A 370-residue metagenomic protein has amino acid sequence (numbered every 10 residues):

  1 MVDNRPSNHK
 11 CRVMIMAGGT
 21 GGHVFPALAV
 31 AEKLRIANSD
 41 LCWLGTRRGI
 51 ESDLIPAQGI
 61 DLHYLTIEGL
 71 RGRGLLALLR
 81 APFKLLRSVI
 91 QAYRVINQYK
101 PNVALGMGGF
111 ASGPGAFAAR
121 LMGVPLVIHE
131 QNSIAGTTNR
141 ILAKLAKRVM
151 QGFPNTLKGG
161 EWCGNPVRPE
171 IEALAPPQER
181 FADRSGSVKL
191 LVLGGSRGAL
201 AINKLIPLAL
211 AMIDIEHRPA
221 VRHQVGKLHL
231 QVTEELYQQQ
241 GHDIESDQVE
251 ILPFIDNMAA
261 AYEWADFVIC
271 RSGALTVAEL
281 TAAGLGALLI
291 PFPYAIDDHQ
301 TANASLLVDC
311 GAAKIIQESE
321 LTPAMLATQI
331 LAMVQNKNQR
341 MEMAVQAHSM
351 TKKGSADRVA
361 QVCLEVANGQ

Functional and structural regions predicted by a protein language model:
V2, K10-G18, A37-K84, K227-H229 (+1 more regions): Conserved nucleotide-sugar phosphate-binding/catalytic loop shared by glycosyltransferases and other
H23-L34: Short amphipathic alpha-helix
D40, I50, D61, R120-P177: Active-site-proximal region of nucleotide-activated glycan assembly enzymes, centered on histidine/acidic-rich loops
G49, L54, Q58, P176-V268 (+3 more regions): Donor-nucleotide binding loops and adjacent catalytic segments primarily of GT-B fold Leloir glycosyltransferases
G74-V103: An amphipathic, basic-hydrophobic alpha-helix
P101-V103, A260-A278, L285-G286: Acidic donor-binding loop of glycosyltransferase active sites
Q339-K353: A short, well-ordered alpha-helix in the C-terminal region of glycosyltransferases
K352-Q370: C-terminal alpha-helical cap of glycosyltransferases
